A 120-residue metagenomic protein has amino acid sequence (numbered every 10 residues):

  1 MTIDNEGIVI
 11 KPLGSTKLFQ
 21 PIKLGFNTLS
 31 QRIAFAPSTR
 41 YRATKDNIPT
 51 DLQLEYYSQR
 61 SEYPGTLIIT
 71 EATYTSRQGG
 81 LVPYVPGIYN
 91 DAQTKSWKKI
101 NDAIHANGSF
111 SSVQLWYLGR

Functional and structural regions predicted by a protein language model:
M1-R120: Flavin-dependent oxidoreductase catalytic cores
